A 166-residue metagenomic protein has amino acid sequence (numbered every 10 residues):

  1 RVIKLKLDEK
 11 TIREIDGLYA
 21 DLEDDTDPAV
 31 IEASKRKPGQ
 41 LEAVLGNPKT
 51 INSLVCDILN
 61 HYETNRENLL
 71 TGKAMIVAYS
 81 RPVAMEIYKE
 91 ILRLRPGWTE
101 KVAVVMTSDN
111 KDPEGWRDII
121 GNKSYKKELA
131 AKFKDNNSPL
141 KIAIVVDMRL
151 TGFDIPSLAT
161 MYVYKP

Functional and structural regions predicted by a protein language model:
R1, T71-G72, G97-K101, P156-T160: Short glycine-/polar-rich loops that comprise or flank the Walker A/P-loop and associated switch/sensor motifs
R1-T71, Y88: Interdomain helical connector at the RecA1-RecA2 junction of SF1/SF2 helicase-like NTPases
L59-R66, N137, I144-L150: Structural motif corresponding to the C-terminal cap of alpha-helices
L70, S80-E114, V145-L150: Conserved helicase motor "Helicase C" RecA-like lobe of SF1/SF2 P-loop NTPases
E90-R95, W116-G121, A159-Y162: Short secondary-structure boundary/capping segments
T99-I142: Conserved motor-coupling elements within RecA-like helicase/translocase cores
K141-V145, R149-P166: A short beta-strand element within the Helicase C-terminal
